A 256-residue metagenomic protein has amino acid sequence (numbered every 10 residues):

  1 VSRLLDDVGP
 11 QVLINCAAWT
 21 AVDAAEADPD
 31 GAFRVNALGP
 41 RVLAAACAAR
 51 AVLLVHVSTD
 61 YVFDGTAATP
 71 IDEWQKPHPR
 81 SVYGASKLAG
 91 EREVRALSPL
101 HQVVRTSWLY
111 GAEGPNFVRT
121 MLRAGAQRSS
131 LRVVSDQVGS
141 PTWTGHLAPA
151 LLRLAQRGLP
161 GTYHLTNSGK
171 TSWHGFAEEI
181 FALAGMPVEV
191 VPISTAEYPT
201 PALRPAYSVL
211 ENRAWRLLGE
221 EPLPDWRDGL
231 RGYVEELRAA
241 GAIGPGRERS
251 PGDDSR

Functional and structural regions predicted by a protein language model:
V1-V35: NAD(P)H-binding glycine-rich loop region in Rossmannoid oxidoreductase-like domains and their noncatalytic homologs
V8, A49-R50, L97, A184: Helix C-cap/helix->beta junction micro-motif
D23-D30, G65-T69, G114-P115: Conserved catalytic-core motifs of eukaryotic protein kinase domains, centered on the activation segment
R34-V42, A49, V62-V104, W108-L109: Catalytic helix-loop patch of NAD(P)-dependent Rossmann-fold dehydrogenases
R92-P141, G145-H146, L152: NAD(P)-dependent short-chain dehydrogenase/reductase
V133-V138, Y163-T171, L218: Glycine-rich Rossmann NAD(P)(H)-binding loop
A150, R157-A202, A206, W226 (+1 more regions): Mid/C-terminal beta-alpha module of Rossmann-like enzyme folds, strongest in SDR-family dehydrogenases/epimerases
W226-R256: Amphipathic terminal alpha-helices
